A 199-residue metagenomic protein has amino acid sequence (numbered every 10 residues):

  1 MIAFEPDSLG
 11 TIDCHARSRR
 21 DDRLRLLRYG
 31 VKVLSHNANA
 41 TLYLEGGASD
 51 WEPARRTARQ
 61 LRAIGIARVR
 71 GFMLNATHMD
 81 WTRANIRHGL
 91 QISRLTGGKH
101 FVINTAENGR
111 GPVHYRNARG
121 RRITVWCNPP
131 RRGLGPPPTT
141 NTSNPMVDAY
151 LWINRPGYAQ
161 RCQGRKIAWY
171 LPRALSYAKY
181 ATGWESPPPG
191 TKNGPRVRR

Functional and structural regions predicted by a protein language model:
M1, D22-L34, T57-A63, T139: Structured alpha-helical segments in the cores of large, soluble enzyme domains
M1-L27, Y43-P53: Mobile, glycine-rich extracellular loop/lid and propeptide segments that shape or gate substrate/ligand access
Y29-L42, L95-G98, S143-V147: A structural motif corresponding to the C-terminal end of an alpha-helix and its immediate exit/capping segment
L42-Y43, V69: A local structural micro-motif
S49-K179: Surface-exposed substrate-engagement region within the catalytic domains of secreted or surface-exposed extracellular
Y180-R199: Short, low-complexity, Pro/Ser/Thr/Gly-rich segments in the mature regions of secreted, periplasmic
